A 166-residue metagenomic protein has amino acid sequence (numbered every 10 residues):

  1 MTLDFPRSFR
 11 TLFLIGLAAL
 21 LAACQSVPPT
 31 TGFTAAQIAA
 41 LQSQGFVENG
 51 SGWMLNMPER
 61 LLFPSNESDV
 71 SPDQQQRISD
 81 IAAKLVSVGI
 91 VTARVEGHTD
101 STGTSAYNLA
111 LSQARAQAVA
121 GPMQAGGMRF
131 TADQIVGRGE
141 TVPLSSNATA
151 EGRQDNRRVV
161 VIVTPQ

Functional and structural regions predicted by a protein language model:
T2-F13: Bacterial N-terminal signal peptides that target proteins for export
A19-A23: C-terminal motif of bacterial Sec signal peptides marking the signal peptidase cleavage site
Q25-P28: Bacterial signal peptide processing site
T30-N56: N-terminal secretory signal peptides
A39-Q42, V47-E48, L62-E96, Q124-A125 (+1 more regions): Periplasmic peptidoglycan-binding/anchoring modules of Gram-negative envelope and division proteins
S51-W53, M57-E59, N66, G89-V91 (+3 more regions): Envelope-exposed proteins and targeting segments
M57-L61, G89, G97-T99, G137-G139: Short, small-residue-rich loop/turn micro-motifs
H98-Q166: Periplasmic OmpA-like peptidoglycan-binding domain that tethers envelope proteins to the cell wall
